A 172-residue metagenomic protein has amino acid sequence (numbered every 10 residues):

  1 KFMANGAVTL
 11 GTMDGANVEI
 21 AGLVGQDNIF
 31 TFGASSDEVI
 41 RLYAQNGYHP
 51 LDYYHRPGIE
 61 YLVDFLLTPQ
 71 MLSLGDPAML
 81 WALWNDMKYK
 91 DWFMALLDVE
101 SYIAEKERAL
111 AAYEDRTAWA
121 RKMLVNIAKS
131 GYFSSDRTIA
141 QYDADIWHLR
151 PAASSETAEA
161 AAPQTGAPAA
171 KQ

Functional and structural regions predicted by a protein language model:
K1-M123, I127-R137, Q141-E159, Q164: Catalytic binding pocket for nucleotide-activated donors in carbohydrate/polymer assembly enzymes
Q164-Q172: Long, low-complexity, intrinsically disordered segments
